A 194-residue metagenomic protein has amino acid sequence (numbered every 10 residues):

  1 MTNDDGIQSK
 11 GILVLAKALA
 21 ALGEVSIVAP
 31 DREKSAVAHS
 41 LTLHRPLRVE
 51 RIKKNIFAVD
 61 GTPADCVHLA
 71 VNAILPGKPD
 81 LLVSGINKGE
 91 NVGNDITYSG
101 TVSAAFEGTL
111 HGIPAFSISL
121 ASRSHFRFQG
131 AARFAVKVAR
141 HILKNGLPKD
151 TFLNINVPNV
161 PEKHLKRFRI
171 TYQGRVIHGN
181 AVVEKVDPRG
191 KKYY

Functional and structural regions predicted by a protein language model:
M1-L19: N-terminal beta1-alpha1 ligand-phosphate binding loop
T2, V28-P30, D60, S84-N87 (+2 more regions): Short beta-strand segments
L13-K78: A cross-family phosphate/adenosyl-ligand binding-site feature
L81: Short, Asp-centered acidic motifs that coordinate Mg2+ and/or phosphate in catalytic or ligand-binding sites
E90-S99: Glycine/threonine-rich flexible loop motifs
A104-G108: Hydrophobic/aromatic ligand-binding patch that stacks against planar heteroaromatic rings of cofactors or nucleotides
T109-A131: Glycine-rich phosphate/pyrophosphate-binding loops and their adjacent beta-strand/loop elements at enzyme active sites
G130-Y194: Electrostatically charged, flexible surface regions
